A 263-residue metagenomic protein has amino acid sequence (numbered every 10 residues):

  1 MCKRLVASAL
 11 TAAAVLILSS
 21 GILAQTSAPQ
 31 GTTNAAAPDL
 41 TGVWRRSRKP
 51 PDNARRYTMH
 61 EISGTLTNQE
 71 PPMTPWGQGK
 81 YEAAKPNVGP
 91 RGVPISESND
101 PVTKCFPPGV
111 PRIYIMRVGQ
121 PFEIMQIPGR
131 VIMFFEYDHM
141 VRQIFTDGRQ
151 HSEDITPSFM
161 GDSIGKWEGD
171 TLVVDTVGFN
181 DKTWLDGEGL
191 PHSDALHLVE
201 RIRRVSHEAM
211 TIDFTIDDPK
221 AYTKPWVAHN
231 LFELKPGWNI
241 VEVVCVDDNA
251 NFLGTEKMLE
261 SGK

Functional and structural regions predicted by a protein language model:
C2-K3, A9-L10, G21-K263: PEST-like low-complexity, intrinsically disordered acidic/proline/serine-rich tracts that flank trafficking/processing
R4, V15-L16: Classical secretory targeting signals
